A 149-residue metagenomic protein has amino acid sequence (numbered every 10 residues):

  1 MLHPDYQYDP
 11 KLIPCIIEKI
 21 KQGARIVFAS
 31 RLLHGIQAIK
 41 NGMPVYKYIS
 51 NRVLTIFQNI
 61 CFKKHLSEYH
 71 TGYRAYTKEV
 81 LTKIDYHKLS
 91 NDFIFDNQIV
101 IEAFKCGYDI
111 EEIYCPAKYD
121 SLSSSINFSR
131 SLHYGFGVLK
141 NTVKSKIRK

Functional and structural regions predicted by a protein language model:
M1, A29, I113: Short beta-strand and adjacent tight-turn residues that come in two discontinuous sequence segments and form the edges
M1-Q7: Short beta-strand-to-loop acidic/aromatic patch adjacent to the donor-nucleotide binding site
D5, T77, A103, I113 (+1 more regions): Residue-level signature of catalytic and energy-coupling elements of molecular machines, predominantly ATP/GTP-dependent
P10-N91, D120-S129, L139: Acceptor/aglycone-binding surface of glycosyltransferases and processive sugar-polymer synthases
H65, H87-N91, V100-K118: Catalytic donor-sugar/metal-binding loop of nucleotide-sugar-dependent glycosyltransferases
N97: DNA-recognition element of transcription regulators
G107-K149: C-terminal catalytic/acceptor-binding lobe
